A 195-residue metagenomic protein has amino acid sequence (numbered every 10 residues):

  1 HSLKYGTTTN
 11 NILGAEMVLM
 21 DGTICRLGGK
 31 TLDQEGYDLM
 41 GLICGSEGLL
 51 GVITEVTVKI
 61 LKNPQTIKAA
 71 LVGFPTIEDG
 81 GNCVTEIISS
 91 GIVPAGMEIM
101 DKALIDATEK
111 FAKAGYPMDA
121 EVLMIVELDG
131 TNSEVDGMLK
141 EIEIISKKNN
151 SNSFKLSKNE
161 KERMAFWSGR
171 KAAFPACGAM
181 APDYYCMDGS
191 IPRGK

Functional and structural regions predicted by a protein language model:
H1-K195: Noncatalytic alpha-helical scaffold of FAD-dependent oxidoreductases
